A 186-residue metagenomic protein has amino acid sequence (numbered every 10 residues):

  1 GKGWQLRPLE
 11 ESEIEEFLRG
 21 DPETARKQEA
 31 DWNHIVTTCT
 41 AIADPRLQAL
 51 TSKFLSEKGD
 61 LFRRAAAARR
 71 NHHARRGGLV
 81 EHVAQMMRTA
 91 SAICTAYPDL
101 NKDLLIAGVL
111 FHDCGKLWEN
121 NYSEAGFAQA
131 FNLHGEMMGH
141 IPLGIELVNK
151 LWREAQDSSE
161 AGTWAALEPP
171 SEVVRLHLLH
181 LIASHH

Functional and structural regions predicted by a protein language model:
K2-A66: Extended, charge-rich, solvent-exposed interface segments
E16-D21, H72-R75, L133-E136: A ubiquitous short alpha-helical element
D31-I35, T89, L147: A general alpha-helix detector
T38-I42, H72-G77, A90-L100: Short helix-to-loop capping/linker segments positioned immediately adjacent to catalytic or ligand/cofactor-binding
C39-I42, K58, A90, D113-C114 (+1 more regions): Generic structural signal for hydrophobic core residues of well-folded globular domains
L61-H82, A125-N132: Active-site flanking loop/helix segments enriched in acidic
E81, A92-H186: Divalent metal-dependent catalytic cores for phosphoryl transfer on phosphate-bearing substrates
